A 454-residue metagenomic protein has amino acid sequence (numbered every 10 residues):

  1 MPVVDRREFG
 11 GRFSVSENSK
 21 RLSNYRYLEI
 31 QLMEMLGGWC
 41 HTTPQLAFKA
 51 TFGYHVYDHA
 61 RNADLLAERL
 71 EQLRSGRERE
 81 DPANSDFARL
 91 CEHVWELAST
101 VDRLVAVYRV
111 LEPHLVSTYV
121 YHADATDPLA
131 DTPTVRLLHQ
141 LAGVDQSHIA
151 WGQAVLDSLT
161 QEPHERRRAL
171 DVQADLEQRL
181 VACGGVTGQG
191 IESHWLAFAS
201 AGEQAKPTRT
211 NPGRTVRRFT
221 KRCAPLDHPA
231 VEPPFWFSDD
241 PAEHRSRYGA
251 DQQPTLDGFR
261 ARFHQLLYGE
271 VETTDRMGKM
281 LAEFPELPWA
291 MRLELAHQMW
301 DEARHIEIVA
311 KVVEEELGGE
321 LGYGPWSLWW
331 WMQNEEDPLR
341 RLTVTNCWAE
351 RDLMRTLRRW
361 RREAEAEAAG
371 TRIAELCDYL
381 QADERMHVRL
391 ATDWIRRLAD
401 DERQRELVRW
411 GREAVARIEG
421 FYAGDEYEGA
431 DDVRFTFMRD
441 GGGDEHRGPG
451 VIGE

Functional and structural regions predicted by a protein language model:
P2-E454: Non-heme di-metal
